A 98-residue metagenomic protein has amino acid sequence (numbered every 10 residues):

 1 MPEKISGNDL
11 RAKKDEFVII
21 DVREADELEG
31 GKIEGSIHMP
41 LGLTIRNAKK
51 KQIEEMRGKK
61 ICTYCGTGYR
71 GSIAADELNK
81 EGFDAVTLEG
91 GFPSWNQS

Functional and structural regions predicted by a protein language model:
M1-V18, V22-K60, G66-S98: Rhodanese-like catalytic fold shared by cysteine-dependent sulfurtransferases and DSP/PTP-type phosphatases
